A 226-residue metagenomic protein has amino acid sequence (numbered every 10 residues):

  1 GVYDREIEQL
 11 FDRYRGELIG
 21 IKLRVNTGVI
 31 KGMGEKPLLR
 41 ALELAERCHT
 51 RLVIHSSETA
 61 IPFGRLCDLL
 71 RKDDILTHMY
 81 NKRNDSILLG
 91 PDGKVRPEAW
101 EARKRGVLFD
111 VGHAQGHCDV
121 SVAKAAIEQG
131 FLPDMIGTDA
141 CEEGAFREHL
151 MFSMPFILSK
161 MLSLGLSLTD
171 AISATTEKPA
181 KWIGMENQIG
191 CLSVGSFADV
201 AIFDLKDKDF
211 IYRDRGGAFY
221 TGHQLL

Functional and structural regions predicted by a protein language model:
G1, P91-G93, L150-F152: Short, surface-exposed amphipathic charged segments that create phosphate/polyanion-binding patches used for binding
G1-V25: Divalent-metal coordination cores built from histidine and acidic residues
Q9, R13, R65-D68, E128 (+1 more regions): Structural motif
L10-L18, C48, E101-V107, G165: A structural motif corresponding to the C-terminal end of an alpha-helix and its immediate exit/capping segment
G16, R71, F131, S196 (+1 more regions): Structured loop/turn residues at beta-strand edges in well-structured enzyme cores
L23-R147: Active-site core of metal-dependent hydrolases
S121-L205: His/Asp/Glu-enriched, well-ordered alpha-helical/loop segment that forms or immediately abuts the divalent-metal
F197-L226: C-terminal cap of metal-dependent C-N hydrolases
